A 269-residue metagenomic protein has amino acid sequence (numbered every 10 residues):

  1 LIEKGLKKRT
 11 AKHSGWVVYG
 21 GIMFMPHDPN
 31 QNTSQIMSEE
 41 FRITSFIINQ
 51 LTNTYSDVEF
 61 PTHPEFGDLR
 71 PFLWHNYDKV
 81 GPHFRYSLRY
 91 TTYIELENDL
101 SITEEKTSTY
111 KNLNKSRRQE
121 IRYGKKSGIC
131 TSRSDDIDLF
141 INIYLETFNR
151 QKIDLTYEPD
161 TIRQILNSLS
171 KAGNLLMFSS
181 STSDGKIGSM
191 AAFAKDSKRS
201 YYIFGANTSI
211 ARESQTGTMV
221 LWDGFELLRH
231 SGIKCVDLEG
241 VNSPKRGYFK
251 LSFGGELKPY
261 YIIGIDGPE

Functional and structural regions predicted by a protein language model:
L1-K8, H63-E213: A conserved beta-strand-loop-helix scaffold within acyl/acetyltransferase catalytic domains
G5-G81, R199-G255: Acyl-donor binding region in acyl/amide transferases
K7, P268-E269: Alpha-helical membrane-targeting segments
P26, P64, L96-N98, I265-P268: Non-catalytic surface loops within mature trypsin-like serine protease
F60-P61, S134, E158, L238 (+1 more regions): Residue-level detector of family-conserved "landmark" positions at structurally sensitive sites
Y86-T91, E256-P268: Conserved catalytic-core motifs of GNAT/GCN5-like acyltransferases
K152-Y157, G255-Y261: Short, structured secondary-structure boundary patches
